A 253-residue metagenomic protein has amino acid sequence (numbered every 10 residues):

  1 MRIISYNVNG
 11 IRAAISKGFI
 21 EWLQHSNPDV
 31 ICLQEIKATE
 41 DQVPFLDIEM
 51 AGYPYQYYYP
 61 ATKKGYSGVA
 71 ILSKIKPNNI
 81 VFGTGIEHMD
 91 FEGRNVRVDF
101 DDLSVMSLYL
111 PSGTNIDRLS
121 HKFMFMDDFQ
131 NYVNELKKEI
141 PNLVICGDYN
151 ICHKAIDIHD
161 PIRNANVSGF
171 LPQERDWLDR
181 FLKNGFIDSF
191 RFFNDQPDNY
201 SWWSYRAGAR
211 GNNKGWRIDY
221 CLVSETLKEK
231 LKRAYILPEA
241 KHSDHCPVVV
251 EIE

Functional and structural regions predicted by a protein language model:
M1-E49, Y55-Y57, A61-S67, H153: N-terminal, active-site-proximal structural segment of metallo-dependent hydrolase catalytic domains
M1-N9, D102-S112, C146: Active-site-proximal beta-strand elements of phosphoester/diester hydrolases
N7, L23-D41, V105, V133-A155 (+4 more regions): Active-site beta-strand/loop signature of hydrolases that rely on acidic residues for catalysis
K37, F45-G113: Structured beta-strand-rich core segments of catalytic domains in phosphoester-bond hydrolases
A51-Y55, D127-K214, I218: Metal-dependent phosphoesterases centered on the DNase I-like endonuclease/exonuclease/phosphatase
K64-I80, P197, A209-E229: Conserved beta strand-loop-helix elements of the APE1-like EEP
K74, V98-D101, S224-E225, V250-E253: Active-site beta-strand termini and strand-to-loop segments that position acidic
G85-I86, L110-M126, I162-N166: Surface-exposed cleft-lining segments at the edges of enzyme active sites
